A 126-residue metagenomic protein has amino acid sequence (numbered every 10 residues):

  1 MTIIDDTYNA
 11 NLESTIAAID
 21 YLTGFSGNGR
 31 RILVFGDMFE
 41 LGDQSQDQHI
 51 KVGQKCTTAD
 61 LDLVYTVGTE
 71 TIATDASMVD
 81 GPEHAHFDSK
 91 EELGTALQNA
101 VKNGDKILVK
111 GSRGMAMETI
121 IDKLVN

Functional and structural regions predicted by a protein language model:
M1-N126: ATP-dependent carboxylate-amine ligase
